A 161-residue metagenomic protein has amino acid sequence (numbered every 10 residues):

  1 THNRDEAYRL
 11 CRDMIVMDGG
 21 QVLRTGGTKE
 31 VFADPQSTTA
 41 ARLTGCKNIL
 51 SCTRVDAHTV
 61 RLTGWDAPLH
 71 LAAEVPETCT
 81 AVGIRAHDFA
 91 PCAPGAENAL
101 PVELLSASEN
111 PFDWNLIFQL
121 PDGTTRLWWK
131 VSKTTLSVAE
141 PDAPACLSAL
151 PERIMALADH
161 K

Functional and structural regions predicted by a protein language model:
T1-H2: H-loop/switch region of ABC-family ATPase nucleotide-binding domains
D5: Residues within helix-turn-helix
Y8-C11, L43: Hydrophobic Walker B segment
D13, T25-G26, D34: Short, glycine/charged-rich "phosphate-handling" switch motifs in NTP-dependent and phosphotransfer domains
G19-Q21: Conserved ABC ATPase "signature" C-loop
G27, T39, S51-T53, P101-E103: Residues located in well-ordered beta-strands
K29-A33, A41: Short acidic-hydrophobic catalytic motif
K47-I49, H58-K161: Non-catalytic connector elements of ABC transporters
